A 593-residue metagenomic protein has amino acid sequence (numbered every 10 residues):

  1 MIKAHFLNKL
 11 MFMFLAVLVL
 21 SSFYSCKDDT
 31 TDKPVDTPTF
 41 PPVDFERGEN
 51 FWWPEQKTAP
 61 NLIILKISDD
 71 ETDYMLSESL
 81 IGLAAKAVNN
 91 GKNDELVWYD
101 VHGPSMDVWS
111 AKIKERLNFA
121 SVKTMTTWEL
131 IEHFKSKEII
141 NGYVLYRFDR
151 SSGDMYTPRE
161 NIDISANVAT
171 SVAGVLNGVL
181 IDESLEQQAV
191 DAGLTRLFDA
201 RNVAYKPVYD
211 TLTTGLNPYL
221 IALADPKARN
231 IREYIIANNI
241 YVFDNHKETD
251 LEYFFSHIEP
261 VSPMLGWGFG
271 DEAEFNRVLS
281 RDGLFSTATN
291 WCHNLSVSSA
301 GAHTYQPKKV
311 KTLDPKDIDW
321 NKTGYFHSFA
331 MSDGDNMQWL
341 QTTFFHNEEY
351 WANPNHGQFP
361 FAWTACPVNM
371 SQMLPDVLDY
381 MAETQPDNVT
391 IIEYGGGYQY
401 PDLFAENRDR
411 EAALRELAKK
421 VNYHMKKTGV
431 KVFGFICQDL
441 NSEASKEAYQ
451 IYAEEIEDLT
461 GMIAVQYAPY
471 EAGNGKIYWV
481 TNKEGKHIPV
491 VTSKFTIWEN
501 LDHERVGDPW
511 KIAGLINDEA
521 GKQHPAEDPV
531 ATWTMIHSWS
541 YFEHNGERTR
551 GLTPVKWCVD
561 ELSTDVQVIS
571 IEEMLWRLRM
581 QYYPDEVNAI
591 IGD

Functional and structural regions predicted by a protein language model:
M1-F12: Bacterial N-terminal signal peptides that target proteins for export
M11-S22: Bacterial N-terminal signal peptides
S21-T39: Bacterial Sec-dependent N-terminal signal peptides
P38-A302: Preference for solvent-exposed, low-hydrophobicity sequence contexts
Y146-R147, G324-G334, A365-C366, I392-Y400 (+1 more regions): Short loop/turn segments at strand-loop or loop-helix junctions that form parts of catalytic or ligand-binding pockets
D250-Y253, H257-G266, S332-Q358, V368 (+3 more regions): Catalytic grooves of carbohydrate-active enzymes
V297-Y380: Active-site beta->alpha N-cap acidic-glycine motif
C366-V430: Substrate-binding cleft of extracellular glycoside hydrolase catalytic domains
